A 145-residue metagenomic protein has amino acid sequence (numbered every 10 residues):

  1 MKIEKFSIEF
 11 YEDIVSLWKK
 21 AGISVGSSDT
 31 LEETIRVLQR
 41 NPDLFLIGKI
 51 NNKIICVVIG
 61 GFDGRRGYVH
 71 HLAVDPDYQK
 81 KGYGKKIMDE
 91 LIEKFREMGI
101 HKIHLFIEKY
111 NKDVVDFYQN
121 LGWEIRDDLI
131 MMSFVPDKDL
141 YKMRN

Functional and structural regions predicted by a protein language model:
M1-I14: A short beta-loop-alpha structural element at the N-terminal edge of CoA-dependent acyl/N-acetyltransferase catalytic
Y11, V15-V37: Conserved GNAT-fold acetyl-CoA-binding loop/helix
R36-I47, Y68: A short helix-loop-beta-strand connector motif used in the catalytic cores of GNAT acetyltransferases and, in some
I47, K53-G61, Y68-A73: Conserved beta-strand in the GNAT
G61-H70, Q79, R126-D127: A conserved beta-turn-beta hairpin within the catalytic core of GNAT-like acetyltransferases that forms part
Y78, G82-E90: Conserved acetyl-CoA pyrophosphate-binding loop and the N-cap/start of the following alpha-helix in GNAT-like
F95-F106: Conserved GNAT acetyl-CoA-binding A-motif
L105-V114, S133-P136: Conserved beta-strand-loop-alpha-helix junction that forms the acyl-donor binding cleft
